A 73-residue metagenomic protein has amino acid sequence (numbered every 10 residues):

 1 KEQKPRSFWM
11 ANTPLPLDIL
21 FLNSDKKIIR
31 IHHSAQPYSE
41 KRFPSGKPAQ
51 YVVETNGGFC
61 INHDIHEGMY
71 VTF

Functional and structural regions predicted by a protein language model:
K1-F73: Compact, glycine-rich, soluble single-domain proteins
